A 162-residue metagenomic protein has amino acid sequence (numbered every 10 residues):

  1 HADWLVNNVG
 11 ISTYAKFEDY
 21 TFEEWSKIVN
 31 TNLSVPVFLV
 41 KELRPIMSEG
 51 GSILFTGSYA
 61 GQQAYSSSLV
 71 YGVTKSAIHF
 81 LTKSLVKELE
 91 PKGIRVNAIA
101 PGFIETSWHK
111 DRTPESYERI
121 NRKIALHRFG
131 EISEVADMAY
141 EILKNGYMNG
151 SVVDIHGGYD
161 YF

Functional and structural regions predicted by a protein language model:
N8-T13, G158: Conserved NAD(P)H cofactor-binding loop of Rossmann-fold oxidoreductase domains
I11, E18-F38, L54, Y71 (+2 more regions): Catalytic Tyr-X3-Lys loop
K16-F17, E24-V29, H109, S116 (+1 more regions): Substrate-binding pocket helix/loop in short-chain dehydrogenase/reductase
Y20, A64-G72, S84, R112: Active-site loop-to-helix junction immediately N-terminal to the catalytic Tyr of the SDR YXXXK motif in Rossmann-fold
V40, T74, T82: Active-site helix of classical SDR
P45, K87-P91: Alpha-helical segment proximal to the catalytic Tyr-Lys
S58: Residue(s) in the substrate-gating loop at a strand-loop-helix junction that position the organic substrate next
R128-I155, D160: C-terminal substrate-recognition "lid" of short-chain dehydrogenase/reductases
